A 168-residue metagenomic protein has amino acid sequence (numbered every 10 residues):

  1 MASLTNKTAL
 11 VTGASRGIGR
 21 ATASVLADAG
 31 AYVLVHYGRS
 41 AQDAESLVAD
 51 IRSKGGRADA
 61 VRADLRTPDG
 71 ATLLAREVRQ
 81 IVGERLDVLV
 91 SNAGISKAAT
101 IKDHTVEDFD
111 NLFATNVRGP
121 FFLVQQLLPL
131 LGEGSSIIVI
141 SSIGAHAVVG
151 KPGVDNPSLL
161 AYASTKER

Functional and structural regions predicted by a protein language model:
T8, S15-R16: Conserved glycine-rich cofactor-binding loop
A29-S46: Conserved glycine-rich Rossmann-like NAD(P)H-binding loop of the short-chain dehydrogenase/reductase
A41, R62-L74, V106: The beta1-alpha1 cofactor-binding region of Rossmann-like NAD(H)/NADP(H)-dependent oxidoreductases
N92-K97: Conserved NAD(P)H cofactor-binding loop of Rossmann-fold oxidoreductase domains
T100-I101, T105-F113, K151, S158: Substrate-binding pocket helix/loop in short-chain dehydrogenase/reductase
V124-Q125: A short, exposed helix-loop element centered on a Lys and neighboring polar residues
I138-R168: Catalytic loop of short-chain dehydrogenase/reductase
